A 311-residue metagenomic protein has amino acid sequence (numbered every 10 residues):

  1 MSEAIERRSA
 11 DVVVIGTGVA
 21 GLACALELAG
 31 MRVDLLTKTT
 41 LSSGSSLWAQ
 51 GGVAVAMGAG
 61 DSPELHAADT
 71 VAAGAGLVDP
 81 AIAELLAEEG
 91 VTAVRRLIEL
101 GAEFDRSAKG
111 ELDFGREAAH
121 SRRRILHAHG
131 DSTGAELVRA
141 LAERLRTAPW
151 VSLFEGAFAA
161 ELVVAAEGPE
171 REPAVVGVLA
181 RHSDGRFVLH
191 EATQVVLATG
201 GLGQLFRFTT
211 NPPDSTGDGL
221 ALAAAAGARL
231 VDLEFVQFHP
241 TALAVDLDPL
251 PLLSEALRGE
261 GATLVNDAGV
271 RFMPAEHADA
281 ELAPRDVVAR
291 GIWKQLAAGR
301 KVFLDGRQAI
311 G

Functional and structural regions predicted by a protein language model:
R7-A10, G185-Q194: Core beta-strand elements of the Rossmann-like FAD/NAD(P) dinucleotide-binding domain in flavoenzyme oxidoreductases
V12-L35: N-terminal Rossmann-like FAD-binding beta1-loop-alpha1 element of flavoenzymes
A29-V53, A59: Glycine-rich FAD pyrophosphate-binding loop
L41, L222, A228-G311: An anion/pyrophosphate-binding glycine-rich loop and adjacent beta-alpha core in soluble alpha-beta enzymes
V55-L86: Glycine-rich active-site loop/strand segments that organize a redox cofactor
V78-V91, I125-E143, F154, T209-G217 (+3 more regions): Short beta-strand to alpha-helix junction loop
I98-R186, A198, A242-A244: Conserved redox-cofactor binding core of oxidoreductases
A192-Q194, A198-G203: Glycine-/small-residue-rich beta->alpha transition segments that form the dinucleotide
